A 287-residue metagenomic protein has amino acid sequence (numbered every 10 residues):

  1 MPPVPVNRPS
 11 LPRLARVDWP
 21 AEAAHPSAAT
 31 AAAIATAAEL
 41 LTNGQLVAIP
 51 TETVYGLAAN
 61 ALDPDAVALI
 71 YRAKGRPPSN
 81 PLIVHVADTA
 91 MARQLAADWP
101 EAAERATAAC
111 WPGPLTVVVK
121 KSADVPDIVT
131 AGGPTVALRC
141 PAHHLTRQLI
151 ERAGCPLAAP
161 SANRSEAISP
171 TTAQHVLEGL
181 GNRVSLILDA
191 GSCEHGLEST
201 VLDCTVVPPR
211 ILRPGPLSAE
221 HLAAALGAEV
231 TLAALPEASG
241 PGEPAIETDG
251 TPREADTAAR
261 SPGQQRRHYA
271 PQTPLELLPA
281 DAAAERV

Functional and structural regions predicted by a protein language model:
M1-V287: Active-site-adjacent structural elements in enzyme catalytic cores
